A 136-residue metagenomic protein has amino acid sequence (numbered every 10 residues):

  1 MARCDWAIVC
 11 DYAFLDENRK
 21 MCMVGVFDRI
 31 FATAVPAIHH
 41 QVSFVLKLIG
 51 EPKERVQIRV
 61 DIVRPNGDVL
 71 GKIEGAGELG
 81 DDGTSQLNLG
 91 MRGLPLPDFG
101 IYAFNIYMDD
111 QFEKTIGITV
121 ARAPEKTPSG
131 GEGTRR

Functional and structural regions predicted by a protein language model:
A2-R136: Contiguous segments within soluble domain cores/interaction surfaces
